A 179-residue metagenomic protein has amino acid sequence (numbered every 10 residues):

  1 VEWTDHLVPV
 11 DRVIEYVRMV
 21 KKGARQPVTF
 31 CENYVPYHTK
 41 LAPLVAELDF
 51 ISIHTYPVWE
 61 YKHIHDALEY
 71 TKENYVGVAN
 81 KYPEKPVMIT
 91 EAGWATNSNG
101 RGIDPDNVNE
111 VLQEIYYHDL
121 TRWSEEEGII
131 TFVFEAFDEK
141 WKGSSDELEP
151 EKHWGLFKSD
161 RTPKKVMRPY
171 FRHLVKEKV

Functional and structural regions predicted by a protein language model:
V1-E2, E32-Y70, W94: Aromatic- and acid-rich polysaccharide-binding/catalytic face of secreted or lumenal carbohydrate-active enzymes
L7-E15, H65-Y70, D104-I115: Alpha-helix N-cap and loop-to-helix initiation/capping positions
P9, V13-R25, Y75-Y82, T121 (+1 more regions): Surface-exposed amphipathic alpha-helices with a cationic face
Y16-H38, E84-A95, I129-W141: Aromatic-lined carbohydrate-recognition surfaces of secreted/lumenal glycan-active proteins
V35-H54, N99-R101, E139-E151, G155: Substrate-binding cleft/loops of secretory-pathway carbohydrate-active enzymes
Y56-R101, I129: Glycoside hydrolase catalytic-domain groove-lining segments
K72, V76, E114-D119: A short, acidic, amphipathic alpha-helical segment used as a generic capping/interface helix at domain edges
D104-L112, W123-V179: Aromatic-rich peripheral "rim/lid" segments of glycoside hydrolase catalytic domains that contact and position glycan
